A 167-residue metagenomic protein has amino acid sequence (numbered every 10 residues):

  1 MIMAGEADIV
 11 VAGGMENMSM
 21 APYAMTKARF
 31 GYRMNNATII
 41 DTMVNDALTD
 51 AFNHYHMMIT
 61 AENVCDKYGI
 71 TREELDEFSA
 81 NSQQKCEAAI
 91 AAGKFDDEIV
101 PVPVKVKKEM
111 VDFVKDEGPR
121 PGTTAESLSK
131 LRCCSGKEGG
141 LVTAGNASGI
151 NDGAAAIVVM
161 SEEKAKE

Functional and structural regions predicted by a protein language model:
M1-E6, M160-E162: Alpha-helix C-terminal capping segments
M1-I2, F30-G31, T49, G145-S148: A generic local secondary-structure boundary/capping motif
E6-D8, F95: Short, high-confidence coil segments that cap the C-terminus of an alpha-helix and link into the following beta-strand
I9-V64: Flexible glycine-/small-residue-enriched beta->alpha junction loops that bind anionic phosphate/pyrophosphate groups
V44-D46, N63-T71, G139-V142: Short amphipathic alpha-helical segments at helix-loop
H54-A80: Conserved thiamine diphosphate
E74-E167: N-terminal extracellular/periplasmic Venus flytrap/periplasmic-binding protein-like
